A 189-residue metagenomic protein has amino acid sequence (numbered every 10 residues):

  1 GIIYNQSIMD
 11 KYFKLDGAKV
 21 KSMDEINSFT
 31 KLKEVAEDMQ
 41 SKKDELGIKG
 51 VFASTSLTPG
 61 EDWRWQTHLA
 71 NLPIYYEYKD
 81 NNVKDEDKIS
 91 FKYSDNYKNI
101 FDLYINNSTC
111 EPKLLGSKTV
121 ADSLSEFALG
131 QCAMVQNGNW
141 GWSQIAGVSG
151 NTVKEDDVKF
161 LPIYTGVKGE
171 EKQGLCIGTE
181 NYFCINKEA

Functional and structural regions predicted by a protein language model:
G1-Y4, M9, F183-I185: Short glycine- and hydrophobic/aromatic-rich loop-to-beta-strand nucleating segment in the catalytic cores
I2, T30-E86, C132: Extracytoplasmic/periplasmic solute-binding protein
L15-M23, E86-S90, I105-K118, Q131 (+1 more regions): A local structural motif
I26-K31, L114-L129: Short helix-initiation/N-cap motifs at beta->coil->alpha
K33-D38, Y76-S117: Glycine-centered hinge/linker elements that transmit conformational signals in sensory and ligand-binding systems
V120, N137-W142, T179-N181: Beta->alpha turn/N-cap motifs
A133-N137, K159: Paired acidic/hydrophobic, glycine-rich loop segments that form the ligand-binding mouth/hinge of periplasmic-binding
S149-A189: Extracytoplasmic/periplasmic substrate-recognition and gating elements
